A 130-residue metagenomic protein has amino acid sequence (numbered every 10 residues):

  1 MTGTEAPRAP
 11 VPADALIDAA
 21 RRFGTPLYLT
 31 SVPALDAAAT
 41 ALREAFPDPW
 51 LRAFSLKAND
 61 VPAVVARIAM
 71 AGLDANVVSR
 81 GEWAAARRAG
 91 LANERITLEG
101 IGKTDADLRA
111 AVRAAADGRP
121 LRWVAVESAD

Functional and structural regions predicted by a protein language model:
M1-D130: A charged N-terminal "starter" segment
